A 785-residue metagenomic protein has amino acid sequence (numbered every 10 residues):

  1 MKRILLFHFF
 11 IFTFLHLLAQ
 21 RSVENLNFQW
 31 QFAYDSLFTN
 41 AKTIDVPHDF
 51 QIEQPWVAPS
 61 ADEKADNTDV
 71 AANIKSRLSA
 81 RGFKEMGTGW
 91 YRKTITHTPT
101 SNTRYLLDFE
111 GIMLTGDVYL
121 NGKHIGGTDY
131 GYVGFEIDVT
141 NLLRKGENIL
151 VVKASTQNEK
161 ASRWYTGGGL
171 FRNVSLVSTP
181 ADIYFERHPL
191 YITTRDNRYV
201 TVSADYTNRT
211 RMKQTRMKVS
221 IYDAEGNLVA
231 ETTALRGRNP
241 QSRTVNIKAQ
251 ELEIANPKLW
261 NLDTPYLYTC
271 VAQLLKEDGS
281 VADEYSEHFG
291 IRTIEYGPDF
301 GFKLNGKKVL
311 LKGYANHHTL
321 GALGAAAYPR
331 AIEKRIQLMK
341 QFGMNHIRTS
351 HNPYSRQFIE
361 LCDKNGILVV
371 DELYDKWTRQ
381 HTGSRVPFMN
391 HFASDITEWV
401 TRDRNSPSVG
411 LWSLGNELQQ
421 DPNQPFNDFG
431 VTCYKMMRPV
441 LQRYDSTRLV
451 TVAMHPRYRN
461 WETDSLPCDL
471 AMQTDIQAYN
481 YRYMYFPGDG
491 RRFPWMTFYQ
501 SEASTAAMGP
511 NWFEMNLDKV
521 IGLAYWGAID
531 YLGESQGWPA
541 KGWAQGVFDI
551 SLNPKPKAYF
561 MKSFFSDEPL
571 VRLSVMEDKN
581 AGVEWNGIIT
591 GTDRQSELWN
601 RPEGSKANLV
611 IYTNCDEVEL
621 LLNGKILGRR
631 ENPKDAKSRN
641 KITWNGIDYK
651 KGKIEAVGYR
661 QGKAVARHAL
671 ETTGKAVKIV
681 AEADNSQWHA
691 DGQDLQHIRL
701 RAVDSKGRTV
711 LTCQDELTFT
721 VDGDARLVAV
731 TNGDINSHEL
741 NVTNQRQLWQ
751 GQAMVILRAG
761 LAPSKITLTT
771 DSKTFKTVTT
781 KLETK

Functional and structural regions predicted by a protein language model:
M1-R21: Bacterial Sec-dependent N-terminal signal peptides
Q20-D108, S162-L170, L573-G582, D593 (+1 more regions): Extended carbohydrate-recognition surfaces in non-catalytic/accessory domains of CAZymes and lectin-like proteins
E24, F28, A33-D35, R81 (+7 more regions): Accessory beta-strand-rich segments of carbohydrate-active enzymes
E24-T39, M86, E159-K160, I183 (+7 more regions): Substrate-binding clefts and catalytic carboxylate motifs of secreted carbohydrate-active enzymes
Q54-T96, S101-F109, M113-L120, G126-D129 (+8 more regions): Active-site-adjacent substrate/metal-binding segments within catalytic domains of carbohydrate-active enzymes
V139, I247-W260, I642-Y649, N741-L761: Short, hydrophobic beta-strand segments
K145, D205-G297, W644, K650-K651 (+2 more regions): Extended acidic/polar, glycine-enriched regions that form or flank non-catalytic beta-rich accessory modules
K213-K218, N261-Y268, K606-N608, T613-D616 (+4 more regions): Short flexible loop/turn segments that cap and initiate beta-strands
